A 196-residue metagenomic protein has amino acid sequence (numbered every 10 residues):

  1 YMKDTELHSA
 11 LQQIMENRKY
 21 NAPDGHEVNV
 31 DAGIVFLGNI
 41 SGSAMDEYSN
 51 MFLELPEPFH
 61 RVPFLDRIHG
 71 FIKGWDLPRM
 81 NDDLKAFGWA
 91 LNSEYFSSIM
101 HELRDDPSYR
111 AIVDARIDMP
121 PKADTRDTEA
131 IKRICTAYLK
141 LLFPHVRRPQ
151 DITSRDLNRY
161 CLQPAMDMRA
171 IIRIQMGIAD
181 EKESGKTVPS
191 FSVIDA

Functional and structural regions predicted by a protein language model:
Y1-I14, N39-S49, P63-F64: Conserved AAA+/SF3 P-loop NTPase catalytic/coupling segment centered on the Walker-B
M2-A10, N29, F59-P63, F87-Y95 (+1 more regions): Charged, alpha-helix-enriched surfaces in structured cytosolic catalytic cores of large nucleotide-utilizing machines
L11, S49-L53, K85-W89: Short secondary-structure boundary/capping segments
E16-A32, L53-H60: Conserved Walker
H26-M45: Sensor-1/coupling segment of RecA-like P-loop NTPase cores
G33, H69-Y160: Conserved AAA+ ATPase small/helical "lid" subdomain
D46-R79: A short helix-turn-beta junction within AAA+ P-loop NTPase domains corresponding to the substrate/partner-engaging
S154-A196: C-terminal engagement/docking regions of AAA+ P-loop ATPases
